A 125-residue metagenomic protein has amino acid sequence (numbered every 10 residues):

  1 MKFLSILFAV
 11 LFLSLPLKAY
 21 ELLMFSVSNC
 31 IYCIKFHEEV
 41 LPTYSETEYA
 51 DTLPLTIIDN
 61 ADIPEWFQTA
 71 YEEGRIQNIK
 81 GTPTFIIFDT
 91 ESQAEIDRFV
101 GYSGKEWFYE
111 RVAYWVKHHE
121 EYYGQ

Functional and structural regions predicted by a protein language model:
S5-S14: Bacterial N-terminal signal peptides
L15-A19: Sec/Tat signal peptide C-region and signal peptidase I cleavage site
E21, S26-Y32, G81: Short pre-active-site segment immediately N-terminal to redox-active cysteine/selenocysteine motifs in thiol-based
F25, Y49-Q68: Thiol-based oxidoreductase modules, predominantly thioredoxin-like and allied folds used for disulfide exchange
C33-Y49: Typically the conserved alpha-helix immediately C-terminal to a functionally engaged Cys/Sec in thioredoxin-like
Y49-A50, Q77-G81: Extracellular/periplasmic catalytic domains that process cell-envelope and extracellular macromolecules
G81-D97: A short, hydrophobic beta-strand/beta-hairpin element that forms part of a small beta-sheet core
Y102-Q125: Thiol-/selenol-based redox modules, centered on thioredoxin-like and closely related oxidoreductase domains
